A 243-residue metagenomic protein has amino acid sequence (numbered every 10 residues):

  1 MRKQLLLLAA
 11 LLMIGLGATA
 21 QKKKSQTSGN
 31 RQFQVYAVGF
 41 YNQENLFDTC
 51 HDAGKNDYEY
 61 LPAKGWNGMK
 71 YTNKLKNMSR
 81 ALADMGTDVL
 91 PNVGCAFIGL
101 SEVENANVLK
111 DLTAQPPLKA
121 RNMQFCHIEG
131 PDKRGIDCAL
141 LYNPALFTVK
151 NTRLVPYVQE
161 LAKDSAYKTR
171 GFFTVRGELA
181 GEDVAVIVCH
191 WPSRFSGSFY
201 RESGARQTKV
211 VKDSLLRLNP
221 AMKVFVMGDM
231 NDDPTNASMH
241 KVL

Functional and structural regions predicted by a protein language model:
M1-S25: Bacterial Sec-dependent N-terminal signal peptides
Q21-P116, C126-I136, A205-R206: N-terminal, active-site-proximal structural segment of metallo-dependent hydrolase catalytic domains
A37-N45, N151-R153, D183-S193: Active-site-proximal beta-strand elements of phosphoester/diester hydrolases
Q43, V103, W191, D229-M230: Active-site metal-binding loops of divalent metal-dependent hydrolases
V103-D183: Structured beta-strand-rich core segments of catalytic domains in phosphoester-bond hydrolases
N105-N107, K133-G135, R194-F195, N231-A237: Active-site environment of divalent metal-dependent phosphoester hydrolases
G204-L243: Metal-dependent phosphoesterases centered on the DNase I-like endonuclease/exonuclease/phosphatase
